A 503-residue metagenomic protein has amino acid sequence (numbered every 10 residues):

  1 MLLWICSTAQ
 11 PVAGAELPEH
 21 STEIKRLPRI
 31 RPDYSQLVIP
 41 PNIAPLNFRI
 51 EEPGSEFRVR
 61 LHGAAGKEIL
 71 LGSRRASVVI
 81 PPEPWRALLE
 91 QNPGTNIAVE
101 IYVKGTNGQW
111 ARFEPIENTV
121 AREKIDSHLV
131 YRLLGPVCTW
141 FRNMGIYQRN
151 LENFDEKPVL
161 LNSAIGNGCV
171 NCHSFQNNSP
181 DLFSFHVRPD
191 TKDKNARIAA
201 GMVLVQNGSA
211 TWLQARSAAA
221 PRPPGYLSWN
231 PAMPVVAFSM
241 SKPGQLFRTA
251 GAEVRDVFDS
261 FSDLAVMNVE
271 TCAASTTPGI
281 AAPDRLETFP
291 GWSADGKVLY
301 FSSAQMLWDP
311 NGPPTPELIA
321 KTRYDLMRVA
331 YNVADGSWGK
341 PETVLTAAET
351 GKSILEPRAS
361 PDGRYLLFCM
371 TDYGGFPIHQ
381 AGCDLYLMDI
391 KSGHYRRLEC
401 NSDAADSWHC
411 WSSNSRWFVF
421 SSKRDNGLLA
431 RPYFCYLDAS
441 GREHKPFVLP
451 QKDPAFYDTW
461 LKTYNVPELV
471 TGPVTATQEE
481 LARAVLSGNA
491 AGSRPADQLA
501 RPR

Functional and structural regions predicted by a protein language model:
M1-T8: Bacterial N-terminal signal peptides
V12-R503: Sequence signature of WD/YWTD-type beta-propeller architectures
